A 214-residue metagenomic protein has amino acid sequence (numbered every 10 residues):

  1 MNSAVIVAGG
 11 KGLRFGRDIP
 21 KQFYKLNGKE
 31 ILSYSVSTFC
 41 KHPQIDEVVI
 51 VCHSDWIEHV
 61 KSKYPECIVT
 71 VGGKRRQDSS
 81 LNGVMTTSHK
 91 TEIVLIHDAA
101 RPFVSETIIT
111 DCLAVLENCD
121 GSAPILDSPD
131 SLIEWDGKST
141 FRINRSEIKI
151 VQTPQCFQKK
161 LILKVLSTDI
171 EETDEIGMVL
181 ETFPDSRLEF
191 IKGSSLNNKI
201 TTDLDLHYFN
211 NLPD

Functional and structural regions predicted by a protein language model:
M1-S54: N-terminal glycine-rich phosphate-binding loop and ensuing alpha1 helix
I6, L32, G83, H97-D98 (+3 more regions): Residue-level signal for inorganic ion chemistry
V7-G9, V51, H97, P124-D127 (+1 more regions): Short beta-strand segments
I31-T91, T168-I170: Conserved N-terminal catalytic core of the sugar/cofactor nucleotidyltransferase
D46-V48, I93, D120-G121, R187: Residues at the starts of beta-strands that form the adenosine-phosphate
C67-V69, R76-W135, Q152: Conserved beta-loop-beta/alpha segment of the NTase-like Rossmann-fold superfamily that binds/positions NTPs
S131-F157: Short, flexible, basic/aromatic active-site loop/helix in glycosyltransferases
K149-D214: Conserved alpha/beta core of the MobA/IspD/sugar-nucleotide pyrophosphorylase nucleotidyltransferase superfamily
